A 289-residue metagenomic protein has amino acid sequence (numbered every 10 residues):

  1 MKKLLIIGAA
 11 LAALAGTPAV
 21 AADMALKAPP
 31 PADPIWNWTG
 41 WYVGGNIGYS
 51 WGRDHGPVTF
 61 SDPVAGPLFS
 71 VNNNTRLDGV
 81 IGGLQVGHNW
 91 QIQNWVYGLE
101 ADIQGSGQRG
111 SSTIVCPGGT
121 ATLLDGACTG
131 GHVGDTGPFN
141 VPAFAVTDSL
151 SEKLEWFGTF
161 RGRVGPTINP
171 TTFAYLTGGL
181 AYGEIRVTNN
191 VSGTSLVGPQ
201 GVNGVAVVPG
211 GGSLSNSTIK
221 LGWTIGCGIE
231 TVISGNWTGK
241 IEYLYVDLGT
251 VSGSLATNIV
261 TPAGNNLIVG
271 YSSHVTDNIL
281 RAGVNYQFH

Functional and structural regions predicted by a protein language model:
K2-H289: Gram-negative outer-membrane beta-barrel domains
